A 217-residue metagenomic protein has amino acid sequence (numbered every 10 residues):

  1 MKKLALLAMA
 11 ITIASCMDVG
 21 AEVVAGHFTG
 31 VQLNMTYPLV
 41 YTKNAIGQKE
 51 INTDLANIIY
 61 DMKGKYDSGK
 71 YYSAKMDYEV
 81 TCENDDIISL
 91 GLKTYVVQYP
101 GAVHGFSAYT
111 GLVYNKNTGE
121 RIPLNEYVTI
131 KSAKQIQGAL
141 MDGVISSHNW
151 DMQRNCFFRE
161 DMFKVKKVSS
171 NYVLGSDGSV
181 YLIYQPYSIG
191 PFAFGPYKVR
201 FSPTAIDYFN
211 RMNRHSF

Functional and structural regions predicted by a protein language model:
L4-I13: Sec-dependent N-terminal signal peptides
C16-F217: Compositionally biased intrinsically disordered regions enriched in Thr/Gly
